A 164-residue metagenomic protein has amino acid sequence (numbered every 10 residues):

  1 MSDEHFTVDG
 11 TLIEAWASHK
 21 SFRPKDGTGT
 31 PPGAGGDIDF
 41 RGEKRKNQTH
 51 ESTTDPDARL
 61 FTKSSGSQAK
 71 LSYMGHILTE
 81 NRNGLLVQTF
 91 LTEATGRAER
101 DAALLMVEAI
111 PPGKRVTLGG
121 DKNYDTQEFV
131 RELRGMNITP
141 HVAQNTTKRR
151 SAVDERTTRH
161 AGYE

Functional and structural regions predicted by a protein language model:
M1-I138, A143-N145: Polybasic low-complexity intrinsically disordered regions
P24, R149, A161-G162: Intrinsically disordered and other compositionally biased segments
R149-R156: Short, charged, surface-exposed secondary-structure boundary motifs
R156-E164: Short, intrinsically disordered, charge-balanced linker/junction segments flanking boundaries in proteins
